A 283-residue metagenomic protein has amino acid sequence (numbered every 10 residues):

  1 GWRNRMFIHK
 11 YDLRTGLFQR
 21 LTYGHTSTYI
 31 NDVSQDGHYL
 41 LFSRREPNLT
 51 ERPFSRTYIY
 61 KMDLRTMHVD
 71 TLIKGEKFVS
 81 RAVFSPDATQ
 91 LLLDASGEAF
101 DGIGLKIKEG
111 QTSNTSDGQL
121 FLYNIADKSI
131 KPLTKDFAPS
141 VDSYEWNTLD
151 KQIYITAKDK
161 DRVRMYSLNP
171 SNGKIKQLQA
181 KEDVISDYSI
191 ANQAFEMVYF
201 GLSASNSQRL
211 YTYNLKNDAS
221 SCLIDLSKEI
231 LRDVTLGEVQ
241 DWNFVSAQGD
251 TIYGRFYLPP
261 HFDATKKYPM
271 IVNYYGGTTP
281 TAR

Functional and structural regions predicted by a protein language model:
G1, D36-H38, F42, H68 (+2 more regions): Predominantly soluble domains enriched in secretory-pathway, periplasmic, or organellar proteins
G1-F7, T22-T28, S43-I59, I73-S80 (+6 more regions): A flexible loop/linker signature enriched in serine peptidases of the S9 family
D12-G16, D63-M67, N124-K128, N169-G173 (+1 more regions): Short loop/turn segments that connect beta-strands within beta-propeller blades
Q19-T22, D70-I73, K131-K135, K176-A180 (+1 more regions): Beta-propeller fold detector
D32, V83, E145-N147, S189: Conserved beta-strand position repeated across blades of beta-propeller domains
Q35-D36, P86-D87, T148-L149, N192-Q193: Residue-level detector of Asp-centered blade-edge/turn motifs that repeat once per structural unit in beta-propeller
L40, A88-L91, Q152-I153, M197-V198: Hydrophobic beta-strand positions that form the internal "hydrophobic ladder" of WD40/Gbeta-like beta-propeller blades
D187-R283: Serine-hydrolase catalytic core recognition
